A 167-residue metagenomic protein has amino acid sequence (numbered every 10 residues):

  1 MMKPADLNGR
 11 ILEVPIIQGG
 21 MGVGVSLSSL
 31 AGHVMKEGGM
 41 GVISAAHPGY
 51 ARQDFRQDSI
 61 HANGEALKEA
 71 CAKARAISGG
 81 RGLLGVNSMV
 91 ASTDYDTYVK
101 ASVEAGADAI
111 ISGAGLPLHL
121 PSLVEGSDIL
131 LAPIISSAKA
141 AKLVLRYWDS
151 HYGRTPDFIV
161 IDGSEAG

Functional and structural regions predicted by a protein language model:
M1-G167: Active-site entrance/lid segments in N-terminal catalytic domains of soluble metabolic enzymes
